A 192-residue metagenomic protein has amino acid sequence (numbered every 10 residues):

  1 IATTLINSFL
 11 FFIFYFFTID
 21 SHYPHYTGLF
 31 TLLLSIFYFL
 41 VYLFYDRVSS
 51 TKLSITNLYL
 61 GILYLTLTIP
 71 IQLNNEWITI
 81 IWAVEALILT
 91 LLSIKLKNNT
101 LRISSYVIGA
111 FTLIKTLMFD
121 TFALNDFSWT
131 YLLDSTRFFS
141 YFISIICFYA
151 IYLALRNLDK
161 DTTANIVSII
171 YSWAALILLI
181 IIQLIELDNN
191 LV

Functional and structural regions predicted by a protein language model:
I1-V192: Alpha-helical transmembrane segments of multi-pass membrane proteins
